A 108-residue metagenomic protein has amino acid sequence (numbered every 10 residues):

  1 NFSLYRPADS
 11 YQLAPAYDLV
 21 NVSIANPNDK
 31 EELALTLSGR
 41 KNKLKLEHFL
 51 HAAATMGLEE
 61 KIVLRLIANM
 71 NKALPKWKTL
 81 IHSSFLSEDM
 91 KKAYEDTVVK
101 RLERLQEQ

Functional and structural regions predicted by a protein language model:
N1-Q108: Anionic ligand-binding catalytic core segments
